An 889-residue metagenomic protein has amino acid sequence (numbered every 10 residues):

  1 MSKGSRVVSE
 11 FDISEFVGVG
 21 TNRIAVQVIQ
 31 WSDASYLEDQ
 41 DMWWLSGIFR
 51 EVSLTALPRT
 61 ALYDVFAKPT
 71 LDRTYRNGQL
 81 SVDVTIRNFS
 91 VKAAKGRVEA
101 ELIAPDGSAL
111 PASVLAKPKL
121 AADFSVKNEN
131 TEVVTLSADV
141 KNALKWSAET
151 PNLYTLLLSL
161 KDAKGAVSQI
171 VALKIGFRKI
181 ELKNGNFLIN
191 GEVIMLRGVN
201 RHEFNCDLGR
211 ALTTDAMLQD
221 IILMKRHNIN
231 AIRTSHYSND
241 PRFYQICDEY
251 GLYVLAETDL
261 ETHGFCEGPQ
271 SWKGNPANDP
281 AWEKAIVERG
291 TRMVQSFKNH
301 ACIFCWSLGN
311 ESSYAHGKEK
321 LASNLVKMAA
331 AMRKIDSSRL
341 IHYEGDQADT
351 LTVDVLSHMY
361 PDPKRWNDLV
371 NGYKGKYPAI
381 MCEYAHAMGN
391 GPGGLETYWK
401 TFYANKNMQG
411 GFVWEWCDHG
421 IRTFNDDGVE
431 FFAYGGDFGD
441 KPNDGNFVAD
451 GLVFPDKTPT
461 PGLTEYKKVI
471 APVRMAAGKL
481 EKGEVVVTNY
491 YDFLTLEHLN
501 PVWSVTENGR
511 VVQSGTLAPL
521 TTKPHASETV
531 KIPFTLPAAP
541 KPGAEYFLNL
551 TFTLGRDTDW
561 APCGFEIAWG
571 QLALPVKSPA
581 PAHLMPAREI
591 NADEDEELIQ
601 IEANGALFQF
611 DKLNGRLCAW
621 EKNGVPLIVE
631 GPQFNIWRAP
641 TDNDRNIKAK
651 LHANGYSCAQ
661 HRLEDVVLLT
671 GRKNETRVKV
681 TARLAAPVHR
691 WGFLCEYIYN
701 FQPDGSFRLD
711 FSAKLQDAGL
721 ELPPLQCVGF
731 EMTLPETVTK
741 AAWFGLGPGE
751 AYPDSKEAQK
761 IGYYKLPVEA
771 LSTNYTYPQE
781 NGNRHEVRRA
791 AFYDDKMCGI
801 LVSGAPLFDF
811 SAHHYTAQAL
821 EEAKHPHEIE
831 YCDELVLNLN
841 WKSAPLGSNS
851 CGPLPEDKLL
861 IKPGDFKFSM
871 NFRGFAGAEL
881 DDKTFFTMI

Functional and structural regions predicted by a protein language model:
M1-D64, F89-S90, S238-Y244, Y253-L255 (+1 more regions): Accessory beta-strand-rich segments of carbohydrate-active enzymes
V17-T21, A93, V140-L153, A538-F547: Short glycine/proline/serine/threonine-rich loop/turn segments at secondary-structure transition edges
A34-Y36, R59-K68, S81, A143 (+5 more regions): Active-site-adjacent substrate/metal-binding segments within catalytic domains of carbohydrate-active enzymes
D41-L62, G428-V486, Y490-V512, L520 (+10 more regions): Catalytic cores of secreted or luminal carbohydrate-active enzymes
W44-G47, T60, C302-W306, A330-R333 (+7 more regions): Substrate-binding clefts and catalytic carboxylate motifs of secreted carbohydrate-active enzymes
N77-A122, V134, L156, E484-T516 (+2 more regions): Beta-strand-rich binding/interaction modules
S147, P533-G543, T558, Q571-I889: Beta-strand/loop-rich accessory regions of lumenal/periplasmic or secreted enzymes, predominantly carbohydrate-active
I221-M224, A231-L452: Substrate-binding/catalytic cleft of secreted carbohydrate-active enzymes, primarily glycoside hydrolases
